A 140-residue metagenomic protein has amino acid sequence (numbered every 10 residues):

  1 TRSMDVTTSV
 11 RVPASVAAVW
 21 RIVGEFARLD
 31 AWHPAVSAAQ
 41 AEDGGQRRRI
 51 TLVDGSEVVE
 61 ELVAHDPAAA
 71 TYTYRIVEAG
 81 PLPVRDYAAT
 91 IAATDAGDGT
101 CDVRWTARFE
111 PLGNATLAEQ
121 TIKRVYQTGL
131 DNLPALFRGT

Functional and structural regions predicted by a protein language model:
T1-D43: Hydrophobic ligand-binding cavity/cleft-lining segments
V19-V23, L29, R48, L62 (+3 more regions): Hydrophobic pocket/interface hotspot
R21-P34, P67, Q127, D131 (+1 more regions): Short, intrinsically disordered, mixed-charge
D30, A38-A41, V53-T100, R108-P111 (+1 more regions): Hydrophobic-ligand binding "helix-grip"
G45-V53: Short aromatic-glycine motifs in intrinsically disordered, low-complexity regions
R108-T140: A conserved amphipathic terminal alpha-helix motif
